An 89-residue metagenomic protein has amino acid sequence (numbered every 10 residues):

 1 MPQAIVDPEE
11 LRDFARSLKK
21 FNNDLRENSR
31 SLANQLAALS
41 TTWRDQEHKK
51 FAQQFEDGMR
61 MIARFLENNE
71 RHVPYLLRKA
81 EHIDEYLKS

Functional and structural regions predicted by a protein language model:
M1-S89: N-terminal secretion-targeting helices of virulence/extracellular proteins, encompassing both classical Sec signal
